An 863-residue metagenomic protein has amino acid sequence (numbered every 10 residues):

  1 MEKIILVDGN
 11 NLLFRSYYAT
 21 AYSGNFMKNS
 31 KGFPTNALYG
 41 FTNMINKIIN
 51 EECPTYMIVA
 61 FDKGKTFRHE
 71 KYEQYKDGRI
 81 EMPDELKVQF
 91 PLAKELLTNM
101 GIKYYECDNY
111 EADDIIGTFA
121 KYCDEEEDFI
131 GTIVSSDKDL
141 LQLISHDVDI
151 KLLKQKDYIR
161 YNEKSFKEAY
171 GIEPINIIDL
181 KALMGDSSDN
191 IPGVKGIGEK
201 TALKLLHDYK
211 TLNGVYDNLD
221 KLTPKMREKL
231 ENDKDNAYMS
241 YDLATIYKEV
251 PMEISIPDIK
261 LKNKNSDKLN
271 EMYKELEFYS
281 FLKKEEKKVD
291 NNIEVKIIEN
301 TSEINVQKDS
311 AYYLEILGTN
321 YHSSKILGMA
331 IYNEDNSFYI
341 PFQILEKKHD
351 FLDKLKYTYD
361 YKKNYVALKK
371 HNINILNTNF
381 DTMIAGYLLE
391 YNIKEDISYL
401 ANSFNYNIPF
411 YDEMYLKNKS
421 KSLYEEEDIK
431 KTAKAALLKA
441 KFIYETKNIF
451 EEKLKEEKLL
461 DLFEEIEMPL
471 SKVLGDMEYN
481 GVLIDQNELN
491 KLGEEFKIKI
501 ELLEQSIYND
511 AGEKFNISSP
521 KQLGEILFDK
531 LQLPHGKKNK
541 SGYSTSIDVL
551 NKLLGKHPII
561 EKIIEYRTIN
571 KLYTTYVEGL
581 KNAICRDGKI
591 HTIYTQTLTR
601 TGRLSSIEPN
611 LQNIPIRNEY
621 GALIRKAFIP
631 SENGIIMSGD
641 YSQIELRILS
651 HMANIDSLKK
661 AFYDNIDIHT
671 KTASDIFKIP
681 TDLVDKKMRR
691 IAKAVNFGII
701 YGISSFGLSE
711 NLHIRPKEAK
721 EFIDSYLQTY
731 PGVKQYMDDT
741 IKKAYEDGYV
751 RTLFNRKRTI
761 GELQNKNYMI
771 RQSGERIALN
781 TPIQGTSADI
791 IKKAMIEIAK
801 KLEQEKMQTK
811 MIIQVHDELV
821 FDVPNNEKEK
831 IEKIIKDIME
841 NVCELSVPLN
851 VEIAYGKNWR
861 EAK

Functional and structural regions predicted by a protein language model:
E2-V134, L140-R160, N236-M239, T245-E253 (+1 more regions): Noncatalytic, basic helical substrate-engagement surface that gates or grips nucleic-acid strands
I4, R15-N50, I58, E73-Q74 (+4 more regions): Conserved RNase H-like, two-metal-ion catalytic cores of nucleic-acid enzymes
P54-I58, P91, M100-I102, E125-D128 (+7 more regions): Non-catalytic nucleic-acid-binding/docking modules located in mid-to-C-terminal regions of nucleic-acid enzymes
E106, R160-K181, H322-K455, I466 (+1 more regions): Active-site-proximal helix-loop-helix substrate-binding element of RNase H-like nuclease domains
D233-F342, L355, L423-I616, I635 (+6 more regions): Conserved "right-hand" nucleotidyltransferase catalytic core of DNA-directed polymerases
I331-D335, L388-K419, A435-F442, Q596-P680: Function-dense linear segments that define catalytic or interfacial modules in macromolecule-processing proteins
L423-E425, Y479, C585, H591-T592 (+6 more regions): Conserved catalytic core of nucleic-acid polymerases
I498-Q505, N509-E561, Q728-P782, N826-K863: C-terminal polymerase-core module
